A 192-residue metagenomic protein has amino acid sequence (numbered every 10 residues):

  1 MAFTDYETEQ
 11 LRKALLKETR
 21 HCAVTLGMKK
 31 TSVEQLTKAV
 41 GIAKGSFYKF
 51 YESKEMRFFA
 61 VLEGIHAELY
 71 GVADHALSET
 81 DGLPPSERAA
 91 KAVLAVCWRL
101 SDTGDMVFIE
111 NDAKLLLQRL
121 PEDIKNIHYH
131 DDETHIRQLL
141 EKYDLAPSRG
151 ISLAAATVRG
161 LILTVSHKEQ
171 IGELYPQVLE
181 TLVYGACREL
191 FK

Functional and structural regions predicted by a protein language model:
M1-L26, E34-A39: Basic, helix-initiating cap at the start of DNA-binding domains
E9-K17, K30, F50-D74: An amphipathic alpha-helix adjacent to DNA-recognition modules
L11, K54, V61, I65 (+5 more regions): Hydrophobic/aromatic residues within well-ordered alpha-helical segments
C22-M56, A60: Helix-turn-helix
A60, D74-D102: Hydrophobic alpha-helical connector segments
Y70, L117-A156: Amphipathic alpha-helical packing segments from all-alpha helical-bundle domains
D74-A76, I109-R119: Short linear capping/connector segments at secondary-structure termini
E141-A186: Hydrophobic/aromatic-rich alpha-helical bundle segments in the mid-to-C-terminal region
